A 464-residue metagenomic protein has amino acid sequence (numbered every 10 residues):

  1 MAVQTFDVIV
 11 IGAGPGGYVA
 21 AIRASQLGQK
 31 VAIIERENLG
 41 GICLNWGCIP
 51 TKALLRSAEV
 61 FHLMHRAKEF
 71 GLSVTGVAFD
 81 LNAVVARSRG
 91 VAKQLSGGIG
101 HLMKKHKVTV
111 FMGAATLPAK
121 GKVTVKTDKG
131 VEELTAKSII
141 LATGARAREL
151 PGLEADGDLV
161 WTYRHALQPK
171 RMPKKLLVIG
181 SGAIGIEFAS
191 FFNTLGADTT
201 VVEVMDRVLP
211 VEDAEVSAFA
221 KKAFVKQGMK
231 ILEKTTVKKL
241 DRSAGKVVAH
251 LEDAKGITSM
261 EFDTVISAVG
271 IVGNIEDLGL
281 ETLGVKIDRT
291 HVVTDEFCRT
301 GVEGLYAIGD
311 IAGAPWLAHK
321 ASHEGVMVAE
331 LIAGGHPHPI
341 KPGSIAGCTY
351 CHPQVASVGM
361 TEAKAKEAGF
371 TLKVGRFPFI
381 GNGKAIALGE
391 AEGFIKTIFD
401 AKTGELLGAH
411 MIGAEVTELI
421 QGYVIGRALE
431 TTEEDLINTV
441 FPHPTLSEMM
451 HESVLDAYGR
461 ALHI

Functional and structural regions predicted by a protein language model:
A2-F6, I22-Q29, I34-M172, T200 (+6 more regions): Glycine-rich flavin
A2-G14, M172-I179: Beta1/beta-strand and adjacent pyrophosphate-binding region of the FAD-binding site in flavoprotein oxidoreductases
I9-G16, S25-E37, I42, I49 (+3 more regions): Flexible, glycine-rich terminal cap/loop adjacent to redox cofactors in electron-transfer oxidoreductases
I9-I11, A115, E133-G144, V178-I179 (+3 more regions): Short hydrophobic core segments
P15-A20, I42, V160, I184-F188 (+4 more regions): Short glycine/serine/threonine-rich phosphate/pyrophosphate-binding segments that cradle anionic phosphate groups
C48, T143-D198, V202, E281-L283 (+2 more regions): Glycine-rich dinucleotide-binding loop and its adjacent helix/turn
P50, V123, G273, T300 (+2 more regions): Hydrophobic "anchor" residues
D156-M172, S259-G334: FAD-site-proximal beta/loop scaffold in flavoenzymes
